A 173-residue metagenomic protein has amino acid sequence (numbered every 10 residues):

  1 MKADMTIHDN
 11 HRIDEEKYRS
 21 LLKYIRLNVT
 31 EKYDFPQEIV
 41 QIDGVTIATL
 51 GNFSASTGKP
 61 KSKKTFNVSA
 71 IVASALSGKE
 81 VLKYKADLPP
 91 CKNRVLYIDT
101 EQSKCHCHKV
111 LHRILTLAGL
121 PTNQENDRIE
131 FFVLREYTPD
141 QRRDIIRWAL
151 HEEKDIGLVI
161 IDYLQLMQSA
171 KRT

Functional and structural regions predicted by a protein language model:
M1-R12: Interdomain "pre-motor" coupling segment immediately N-terminal to P-loop NTPase/helicase cores
N10-I114, P121: The Walker A/P-loop phosphate-binding site
P89-T173: Conserved inter-motif catalytic segment of the P-loop NTP-binding fold
